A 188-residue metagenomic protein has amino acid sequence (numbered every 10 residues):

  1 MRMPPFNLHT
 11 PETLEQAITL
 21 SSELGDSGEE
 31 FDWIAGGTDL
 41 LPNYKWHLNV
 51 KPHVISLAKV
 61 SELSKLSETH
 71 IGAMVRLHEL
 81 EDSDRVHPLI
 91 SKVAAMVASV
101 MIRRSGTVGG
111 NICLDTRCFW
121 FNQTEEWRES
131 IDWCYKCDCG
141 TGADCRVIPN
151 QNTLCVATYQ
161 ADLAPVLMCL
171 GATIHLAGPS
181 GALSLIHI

Functional and structural regions predicted by a protein language model:
M1-H187: C-terminal structural segment of proteins
